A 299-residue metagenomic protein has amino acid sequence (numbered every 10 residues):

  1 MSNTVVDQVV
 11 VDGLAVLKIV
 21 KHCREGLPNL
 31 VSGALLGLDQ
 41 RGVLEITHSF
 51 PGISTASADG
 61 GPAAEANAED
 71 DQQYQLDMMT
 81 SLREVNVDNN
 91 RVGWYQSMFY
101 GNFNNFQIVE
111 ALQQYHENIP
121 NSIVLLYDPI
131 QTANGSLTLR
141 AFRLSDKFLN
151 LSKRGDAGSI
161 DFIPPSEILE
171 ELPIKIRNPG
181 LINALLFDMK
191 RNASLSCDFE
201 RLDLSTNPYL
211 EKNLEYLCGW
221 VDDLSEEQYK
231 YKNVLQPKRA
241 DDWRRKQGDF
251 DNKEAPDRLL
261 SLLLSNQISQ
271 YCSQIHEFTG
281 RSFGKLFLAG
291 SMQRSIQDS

Functional and structural regions predicted by a protein language model:
N3, L144-S299: C-terminal functional modules of predominantly eukaryotic multidomain proteins
T4-H22, L82-N86, M98-P208: Extended catalytic cores and adjacent scaffolds of nucleotide/polyanion-binding enzymes
Q8-S32, Q72-D77: Eukaryotic beta-rich interaction modules
V16, N29-G33, V43-T47, D88-G93 (+1 more regions): Beta-strand-rich binding-surface signature of beta-sandwich/beta-barrel folds used to engage anionic ligands
L17, L44-T47, Q73-L76, T80 (+5 more regions): Amphipathic alpha-helical interface elements that mediate macromolecular binding in regulatory proteins
K21-C23, L27-V43, I108-Y115: Short, conserved "active-site rim" segments that organize catalytic pockets and cofactor/ligand binding
A34, G52-V109: Short HxH-centered metal-ligating active-site micro-motif
G37-D39, S49-G52, Y95-S97, Y127-I130 (+1 more regions): Structured beta-strand/turn binding interfaces of compact recognition modules in eukaryotic regulators
